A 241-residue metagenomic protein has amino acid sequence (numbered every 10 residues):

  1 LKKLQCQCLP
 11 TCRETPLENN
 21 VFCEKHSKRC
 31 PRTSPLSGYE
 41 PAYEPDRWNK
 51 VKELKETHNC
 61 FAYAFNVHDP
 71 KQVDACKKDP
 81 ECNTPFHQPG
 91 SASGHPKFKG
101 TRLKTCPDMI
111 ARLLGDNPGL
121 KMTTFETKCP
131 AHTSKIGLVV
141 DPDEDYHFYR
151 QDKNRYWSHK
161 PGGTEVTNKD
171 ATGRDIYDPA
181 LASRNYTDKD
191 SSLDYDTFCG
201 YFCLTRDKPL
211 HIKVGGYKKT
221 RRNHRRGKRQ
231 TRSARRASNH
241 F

Functional and structural regions predicted by a protein language model:
L1-C8, R13, N19, C23-C30 (+1 more regions): Compositionally biased low-complexity segments enriched in polar/charged residues
L4-C6, P10, V21, K28 (+7 more regions): Secreted/extracellular small peptides and ectodomain modules produced from precursors
C8-L9, K25, V139-E144, D152 (+1 more regions): Short, flexible beta-strand-to-coil junctions
C8-P10, E14, K25, R32 (+4 more regions): Disulfide-rich extracellular modules and peptides
H26, H58-C60, H147: Histidine-centered active-site/metal-ligand motif
P31-G119: Cysteine-nucleophile protease catalytic domains, especially the papain-like/related folds used in DUB/UBL proteases
P96-T164: ...with weaker cross-activation on analogous glycine-rich loops/strands in unrelated enzymes
R155-K218: Active-site or metal-binding loop neighborhoods of secreted/extracellular toxin and effector enzymes
